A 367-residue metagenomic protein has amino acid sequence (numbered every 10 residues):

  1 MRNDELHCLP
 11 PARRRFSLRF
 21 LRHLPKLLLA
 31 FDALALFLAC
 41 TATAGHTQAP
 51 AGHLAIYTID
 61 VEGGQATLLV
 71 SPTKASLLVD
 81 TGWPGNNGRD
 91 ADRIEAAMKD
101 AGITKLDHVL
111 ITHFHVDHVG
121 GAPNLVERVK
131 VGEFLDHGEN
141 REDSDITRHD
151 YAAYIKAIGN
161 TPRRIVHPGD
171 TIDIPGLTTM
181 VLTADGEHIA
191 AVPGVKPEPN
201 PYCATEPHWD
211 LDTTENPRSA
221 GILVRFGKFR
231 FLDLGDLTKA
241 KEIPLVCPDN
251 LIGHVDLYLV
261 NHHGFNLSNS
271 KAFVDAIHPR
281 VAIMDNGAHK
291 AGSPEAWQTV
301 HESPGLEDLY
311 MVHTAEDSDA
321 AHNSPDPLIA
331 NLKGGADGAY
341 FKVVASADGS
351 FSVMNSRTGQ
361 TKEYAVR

Functional and structural regions predicted by a protein language model:
M1-L24: N-terminal secretory signal peptides that target proteins for export/translocation
R2-N3, A30, S324: Intrinsically disordered, low-complexity regulatory regions of eukaryotic regulatory proteins
H7, P11-A12, A33-A35, L135 (+1 more regions): Compositionally biased, intrinsically disordered low-complexity regions
H23-K26, T171: Alpha-helical transmembrane segments of integral membrane proteins
K26-T41: Bacterial N-terminal signal peptides
A44-R367: Non-globular, low-confidence helical/coil segments that flank catalytic cores
